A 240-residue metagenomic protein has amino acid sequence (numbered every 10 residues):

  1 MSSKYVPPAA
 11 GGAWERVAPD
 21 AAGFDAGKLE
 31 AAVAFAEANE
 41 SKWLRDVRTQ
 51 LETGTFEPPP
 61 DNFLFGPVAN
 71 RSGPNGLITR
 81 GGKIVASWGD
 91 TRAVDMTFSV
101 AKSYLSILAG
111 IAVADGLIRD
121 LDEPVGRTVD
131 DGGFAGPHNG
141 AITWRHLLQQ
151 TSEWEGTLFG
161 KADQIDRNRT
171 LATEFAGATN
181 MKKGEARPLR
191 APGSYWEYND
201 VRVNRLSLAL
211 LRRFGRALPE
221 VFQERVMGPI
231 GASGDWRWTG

Functional and structural regions predicted by a protein language model:
M1-T91, V113-R119, Q149: N-terminal leader/targeting segments and the immediately adjacent pre-domain N-terminus
P19, G23-E30, G73, S99 (+7 more regions): Soluble non-cytosolic domains of exported or imported proteins
D25, G82, M96-L121, L147 (+1 more regions): Active-site SXXK
G27-E30, A34, S106-I107, E123 (+4 more regions): Solvent-exposed, polar/charged alpha-helical surfaces in well-ordered, non-transmembrane soluble domains, broadly
F63-L64, R71-G73, I78-R80, T97-F98 (+2 more regions): Extended ligand-binding groove/face enriched in aromatic
N75-I78, V85-A86, S99, H146-Q149 (+2 more regions): Structural recognition of the beta-strand scaffold that forms the well-ordered cores of secreted hydrolase catalytic
K83-A93, L158-G240: Catalytic-site signature segments of enzymes, centered on catalytic residues
A114-E155, E185-R187, F214-G240: Active-site helix/loop module of the DD-peptidase/beta-lactamase fold, centered on the serine-lysine SxxK catalytic
